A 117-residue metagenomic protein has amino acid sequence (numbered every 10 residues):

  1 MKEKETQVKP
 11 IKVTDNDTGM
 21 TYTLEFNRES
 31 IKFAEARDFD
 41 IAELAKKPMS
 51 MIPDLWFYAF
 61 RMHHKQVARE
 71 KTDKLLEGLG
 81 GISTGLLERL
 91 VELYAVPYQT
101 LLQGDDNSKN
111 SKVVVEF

Functional and structural regions predicted by a protein language model:
M1-T18, A36-K46, Q66-F117: Charged interaction scaffolds used for protein-protein
G19-T23: Short, mixed charged/polar active-site loops that provide acid/base catalysis or chelate metal/phosphate cofactors
N27: Residue-level signal for threonine
I31-Y58: Acidic, aromatic-enriched beta-alpha/helix-loop junctions
R61-H64: Extended, low-hydrophobicity segments enriched in charged/polar residues
